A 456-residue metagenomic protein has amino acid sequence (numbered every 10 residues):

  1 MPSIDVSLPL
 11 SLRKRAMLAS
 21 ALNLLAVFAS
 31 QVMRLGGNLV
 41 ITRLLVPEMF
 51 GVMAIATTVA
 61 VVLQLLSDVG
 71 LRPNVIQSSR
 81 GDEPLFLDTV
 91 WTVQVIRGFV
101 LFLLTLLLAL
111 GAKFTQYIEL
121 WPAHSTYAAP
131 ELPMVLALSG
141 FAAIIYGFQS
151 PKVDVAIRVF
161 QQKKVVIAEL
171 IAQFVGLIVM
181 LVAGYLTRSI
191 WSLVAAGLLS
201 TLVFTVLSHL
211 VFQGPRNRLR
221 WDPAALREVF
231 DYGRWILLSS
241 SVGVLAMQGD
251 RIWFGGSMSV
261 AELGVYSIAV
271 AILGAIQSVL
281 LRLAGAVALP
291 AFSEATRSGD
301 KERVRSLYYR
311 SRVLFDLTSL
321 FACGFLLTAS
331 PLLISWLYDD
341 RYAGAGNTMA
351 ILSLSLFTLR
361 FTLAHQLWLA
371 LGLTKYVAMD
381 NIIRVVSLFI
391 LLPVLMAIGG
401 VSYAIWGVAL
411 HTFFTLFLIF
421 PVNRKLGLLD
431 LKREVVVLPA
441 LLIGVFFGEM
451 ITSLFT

Functional and structural regions predicted by a protein language model:
P2-L12, A16, W121-S125, W191 (+3 more regions): Interhelical loop/hinge segments that connect adjacent transmembrane helices in multipass membrane
P2-S3, L12-L71, F102-Y117, A137 (+7 more regions): Signature of the first transmembrane helix
S3, K14-Q31, A56, L65-L120 (+7 more regions): Membrane-water interface segments that mark the loop-to-transmembrane alpha-helix transition
A19, T89, K164, E228-W235 (+6 more regions): Membrane-interface "helix-start" segments
A26, S30-R34, N38, A56-A60 (+12 more regions): Short runs within selected transmembrane alpha-helices of multi-pass transporters and secretion channels
L44-P47, V159, L186-T187, Q248 (+3 more regions): Helix-loop interface residues and adjacent transmembrane-helix termini in multi-pass membrane transporters, primarily
L66-E83, D88, I157-R158, A269 (+2 more regions): Helix-loop junctions and terminal segments of transmembrane helices in multi-pass membrane transport/translocation
A112-L138, L317, L326-F357, S402: Interfacial segments at transmembrane-helix termini and the short loops linking adjacent helices
